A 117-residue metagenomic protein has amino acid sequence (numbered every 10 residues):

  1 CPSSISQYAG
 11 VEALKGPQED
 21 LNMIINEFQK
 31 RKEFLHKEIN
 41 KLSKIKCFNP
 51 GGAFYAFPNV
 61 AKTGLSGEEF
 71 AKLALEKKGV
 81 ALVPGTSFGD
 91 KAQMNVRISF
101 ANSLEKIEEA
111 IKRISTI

Functional and structural regions predicted by a protein language model:
C1-I117: PLP-dependent class I/II
